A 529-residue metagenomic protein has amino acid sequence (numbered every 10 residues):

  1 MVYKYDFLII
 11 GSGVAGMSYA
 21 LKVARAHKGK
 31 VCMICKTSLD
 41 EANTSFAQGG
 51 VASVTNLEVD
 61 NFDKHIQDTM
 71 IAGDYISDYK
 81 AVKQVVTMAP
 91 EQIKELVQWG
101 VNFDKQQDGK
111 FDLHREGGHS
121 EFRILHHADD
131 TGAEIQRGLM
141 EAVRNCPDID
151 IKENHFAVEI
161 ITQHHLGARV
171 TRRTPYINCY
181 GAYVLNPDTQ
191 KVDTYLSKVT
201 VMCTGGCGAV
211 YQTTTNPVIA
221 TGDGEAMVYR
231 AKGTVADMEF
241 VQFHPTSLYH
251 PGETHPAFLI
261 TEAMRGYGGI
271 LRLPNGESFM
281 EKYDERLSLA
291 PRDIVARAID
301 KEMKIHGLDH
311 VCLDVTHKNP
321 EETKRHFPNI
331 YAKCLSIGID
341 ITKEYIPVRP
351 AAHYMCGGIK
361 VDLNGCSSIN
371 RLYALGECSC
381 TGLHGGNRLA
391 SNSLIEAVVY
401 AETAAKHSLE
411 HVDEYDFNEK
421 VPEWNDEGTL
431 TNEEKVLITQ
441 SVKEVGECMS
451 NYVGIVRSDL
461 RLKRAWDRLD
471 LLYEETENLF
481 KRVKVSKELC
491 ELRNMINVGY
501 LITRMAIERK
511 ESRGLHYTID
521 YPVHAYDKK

Functional and structural regions predicted by a protein language model:
M1-D6, Y19-K22, G29-K30, S38-D40 (+9 more regions): Glycine- and aromatic-enriched mobile tails/lids
S12-V14: Glycine-rich Rossmann-fold phosphate-binding loop(s) that bind the pyrophosphate of adenine dinucleotide cofactors
T37-M70, D74, Q242-T246, H255-P256: Conserved N-terminal glycine-rich FAD pyrophosphate-binding loop of Rossmann-like flavoproteins
L39, M227, G233-D340, E344-I346 (+2 more regions): An anion/pyrophosphate-binding glycine-rich loop and adjacent beta-alpha core in soluble alpha-beta enzymes
A72-D112: Rossmann-like flavin
S77-P90, R123-E141, K152, T214-G222 (+3 more regions): Short beta-strand to alpha-helix junction loop
V97-K191, L196, C203, S247-P251: Conserved redox-cofactor binding core of oxidoreductases
E159-T171, P175-Y176, Y180-T189, I339-L383: FAD-site-proximal beta/loop scaffold in flavoenzymes
